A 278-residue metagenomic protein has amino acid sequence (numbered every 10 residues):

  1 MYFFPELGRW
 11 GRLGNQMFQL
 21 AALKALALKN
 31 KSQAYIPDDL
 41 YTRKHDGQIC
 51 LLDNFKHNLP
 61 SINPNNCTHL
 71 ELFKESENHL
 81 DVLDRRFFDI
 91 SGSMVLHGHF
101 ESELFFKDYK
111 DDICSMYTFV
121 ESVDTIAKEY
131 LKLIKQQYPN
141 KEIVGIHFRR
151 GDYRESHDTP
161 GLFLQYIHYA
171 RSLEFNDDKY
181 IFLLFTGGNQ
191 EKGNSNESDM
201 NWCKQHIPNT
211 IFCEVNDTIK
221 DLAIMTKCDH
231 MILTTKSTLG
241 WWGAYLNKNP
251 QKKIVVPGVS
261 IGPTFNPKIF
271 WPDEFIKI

Functional and structural regions predicted by a protein language model:
F3, D39-K179: Secretory-pathway luminal glycosyltransferase catalytic domains
F3-F4, Q33-D38, G145-H147, L183-F185 (+2 more regions): A structural signal for short, well-ordered beta-strand segments and their strand-loop junctions that often border
G8-F18, E155-H157: A short, glycine/small-residue-rich beta-strand->loop->alpha-helix junction that serves as a flexible
R9, L40, F100, R150-D152 (+2 more regions): Short, flexible loop/turn elements at secondary-structure junctions
L13, D178-T264: Donor-binding and catalytic core of enzymes assembling or modifying cell-surface/extracellular glycoconjugates
Q16-L28, F163-E174: Histidine-anchored nucleotide/phosphate-binding helix
P263-I278: Leloir-type glycosyltransferase catalytic cores
